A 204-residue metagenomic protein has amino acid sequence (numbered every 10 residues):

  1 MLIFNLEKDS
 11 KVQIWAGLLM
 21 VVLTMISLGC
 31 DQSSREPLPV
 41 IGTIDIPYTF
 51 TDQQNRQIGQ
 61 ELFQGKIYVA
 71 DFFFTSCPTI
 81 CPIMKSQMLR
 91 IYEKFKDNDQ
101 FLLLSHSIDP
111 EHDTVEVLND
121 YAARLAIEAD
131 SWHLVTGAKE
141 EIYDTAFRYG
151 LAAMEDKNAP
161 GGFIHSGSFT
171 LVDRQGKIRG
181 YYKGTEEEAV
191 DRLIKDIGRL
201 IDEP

Functional and structural regions predicted by a protein language model:
M1-T51, G198-P204: N-terminal targeting signals for export/organelle localization
D45-I46, Y68, S166-S168: Short loop/turn microsegments at loop-to-beta-strand junctions
Y48-Y68, F95: A short beta-strand-turn-helix
Q60-M88, L104: Short active-site neighborhood of thiol/selenol oxidoreductases, capturing the structured segment around
I67, Y92-K96, L125, A146-Y149 (+3 more regions): Sec/Tat-exported extracytoplasmic proteins
K85-T145: Structural microenvironment flanking redox-active thiols in thiol-disulfide oxidoreductases
K157-P204: Thiol-/selenol-based redox modules, centered on thioredoxin-like and closely related oxidoreductase domains
